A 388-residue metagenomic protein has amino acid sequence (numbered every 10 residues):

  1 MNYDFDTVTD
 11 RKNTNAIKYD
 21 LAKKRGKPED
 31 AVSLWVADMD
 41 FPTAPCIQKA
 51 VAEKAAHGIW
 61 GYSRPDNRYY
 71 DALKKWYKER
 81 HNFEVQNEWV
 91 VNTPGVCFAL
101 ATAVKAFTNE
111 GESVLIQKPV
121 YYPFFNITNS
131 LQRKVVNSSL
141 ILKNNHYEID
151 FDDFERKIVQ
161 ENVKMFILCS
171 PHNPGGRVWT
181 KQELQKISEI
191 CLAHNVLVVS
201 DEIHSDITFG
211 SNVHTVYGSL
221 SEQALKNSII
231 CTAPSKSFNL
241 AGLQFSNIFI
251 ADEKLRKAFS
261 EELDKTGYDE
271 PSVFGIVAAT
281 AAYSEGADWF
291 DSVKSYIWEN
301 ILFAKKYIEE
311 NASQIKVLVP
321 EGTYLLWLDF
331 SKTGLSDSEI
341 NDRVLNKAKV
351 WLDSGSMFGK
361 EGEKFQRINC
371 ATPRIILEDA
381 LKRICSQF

Functional and structural regions predicted by a protein language model:
N2-G95, T102: N-terminal small-domain helix-loop-helix segment of the aminotransferase-like
K49-A50, E222, K226-W298, K306 (+1 more regions): Conserved core segment of the aminotransferase class I/II
W60-E189, D206-I207, H214-S219, Q223: Conserved core of the PLP fold type I
L131, E161, A193-H194, N311 (+1 more regions): Helix C-cap/helix->beta junction micro-motif
T280, Y296-K305, V317-F330, G362: Conserved glycine-rich beta-strand-loop-beta hairpin in the small C-terminal domain of fold type I
G334-S336, R343-L352, F358-F388: PLP-dependent enzyme catalytic core of the Aspartate aminotransferase-like
